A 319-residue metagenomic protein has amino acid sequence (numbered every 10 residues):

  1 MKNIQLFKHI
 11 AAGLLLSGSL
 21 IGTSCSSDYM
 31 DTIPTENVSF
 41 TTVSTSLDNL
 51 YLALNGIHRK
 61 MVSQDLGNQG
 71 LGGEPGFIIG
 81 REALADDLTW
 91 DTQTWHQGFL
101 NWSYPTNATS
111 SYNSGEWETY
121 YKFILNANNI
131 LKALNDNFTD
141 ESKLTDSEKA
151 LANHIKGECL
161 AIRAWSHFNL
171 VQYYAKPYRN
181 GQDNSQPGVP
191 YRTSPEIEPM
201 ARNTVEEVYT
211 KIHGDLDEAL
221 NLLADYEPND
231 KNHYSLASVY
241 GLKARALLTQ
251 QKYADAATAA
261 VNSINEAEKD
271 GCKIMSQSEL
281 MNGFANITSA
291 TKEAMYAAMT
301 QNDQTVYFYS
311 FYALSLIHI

Functional and structural regions predicted by a protein language model:
M1-T35: Bacterial Sec-dependent N-terminal signal peptides
C25-I79: Membrane-proximal, proline-rich intrinsically disordered regions
L52, A257-I317: Hydrophobic-face positions in mid-chain alpha helices that act as interaction patches
T94-Y174, N221-A224: Conserved, well-structured interaction surfaces
I124-A127, Y209, L216, A260 (+1 more regions): Inward-facing hydrophobic residues that define packing positions of alpha-helical scaffold repeats
E141-A152, Y173-E206, T210: Short coil/linker segments at helix-helix boundaries
